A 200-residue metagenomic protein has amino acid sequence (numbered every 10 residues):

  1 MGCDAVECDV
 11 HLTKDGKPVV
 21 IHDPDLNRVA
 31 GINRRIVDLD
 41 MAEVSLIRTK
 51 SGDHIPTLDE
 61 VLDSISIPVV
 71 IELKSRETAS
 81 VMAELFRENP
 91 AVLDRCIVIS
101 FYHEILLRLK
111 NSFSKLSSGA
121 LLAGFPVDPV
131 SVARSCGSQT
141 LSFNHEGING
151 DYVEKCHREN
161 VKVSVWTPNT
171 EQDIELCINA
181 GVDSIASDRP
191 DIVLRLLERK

Functional and structural regions predicted by a protein language model:
D4, D15-K17, H22-G124, C136-Q139 (+2 more regions): Metal-dependent phosphodiesterase/phospholipase catalytic core, i.e., the His/Asp/Glu-rich active-site region
D4-V6, A180: Short, small/polar residue-rich loop motifs at catalytic or cofactor-binding pockets
D9: Active-site-adjacent segment of FAD-dependent monooxygenases/related oxidoreductases
L46-K50, I55, G119-A123, V127-K200: C-terminal active-site rim and adjoining tail of enzyme catalytic domains
